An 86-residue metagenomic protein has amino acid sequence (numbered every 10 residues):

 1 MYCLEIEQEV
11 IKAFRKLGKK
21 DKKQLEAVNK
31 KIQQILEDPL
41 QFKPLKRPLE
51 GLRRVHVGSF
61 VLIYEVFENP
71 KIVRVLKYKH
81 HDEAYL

Functional and structural regions predicted by a protein language model:
M1-L4, R15-L25, V57-F60, E65-L86: Enriched for short, Lys/Arg-rich terminal
I11, E26-N29: Generic alpha-helical structural signal
K12, K23, L40, E50 (+1 more regions): Short alpha-helical
K30-V55: A short, surface-exposed loop/turn module that caps and links secondary-structure elements
